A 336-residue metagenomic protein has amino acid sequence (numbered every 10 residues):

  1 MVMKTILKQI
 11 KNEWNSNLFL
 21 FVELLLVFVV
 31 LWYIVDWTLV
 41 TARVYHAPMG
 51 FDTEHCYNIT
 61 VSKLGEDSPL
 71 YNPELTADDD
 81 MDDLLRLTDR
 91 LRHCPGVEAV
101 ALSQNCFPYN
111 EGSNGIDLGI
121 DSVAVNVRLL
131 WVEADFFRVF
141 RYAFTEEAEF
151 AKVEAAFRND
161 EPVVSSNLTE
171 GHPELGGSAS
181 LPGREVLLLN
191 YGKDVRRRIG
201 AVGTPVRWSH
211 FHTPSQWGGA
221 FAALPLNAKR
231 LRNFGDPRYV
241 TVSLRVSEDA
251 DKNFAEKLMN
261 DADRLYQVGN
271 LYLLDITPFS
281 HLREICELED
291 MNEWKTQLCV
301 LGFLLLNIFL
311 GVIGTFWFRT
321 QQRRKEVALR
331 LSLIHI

Functional and structural regions predicted by a protein language model:
M3-L7, L18, F279, E289 (+3 more regions): Alpha-helical membrane-protein architecture signal
K4-K8, L310-I334: Intracellular coupling helices
E13-R43: Short, strongly hydrophobic transmembrane alpha-helices
F19-V30, L298-G314: Alpha-helical transmembrane segments of integral membrane proteins
V35-A124: Membrane-proximal extracellular/periplasmic loop immediately following the first transmembrane helix
V123-A222: Hydrophobic secondary-structure segments that place a key small or acidic residue at a functional site
E161, S166-T169, G192-W294: "Rare, low-scoring activations can occur in soluble or secreted enzymes where short amphipathic helices or signal
